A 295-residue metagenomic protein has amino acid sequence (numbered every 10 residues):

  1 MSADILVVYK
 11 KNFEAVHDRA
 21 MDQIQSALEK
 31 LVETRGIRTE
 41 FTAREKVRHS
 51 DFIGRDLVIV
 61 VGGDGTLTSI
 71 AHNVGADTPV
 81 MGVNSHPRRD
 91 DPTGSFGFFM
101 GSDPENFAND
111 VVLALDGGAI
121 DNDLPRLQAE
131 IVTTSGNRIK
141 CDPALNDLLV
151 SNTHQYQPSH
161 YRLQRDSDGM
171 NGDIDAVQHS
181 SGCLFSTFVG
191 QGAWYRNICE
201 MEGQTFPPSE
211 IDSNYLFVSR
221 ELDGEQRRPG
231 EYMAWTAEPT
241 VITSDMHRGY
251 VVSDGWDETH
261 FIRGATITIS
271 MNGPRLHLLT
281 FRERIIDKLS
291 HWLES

Functional and structural regions predicted by a protein language model:
M1-P79, A114-A119: N-terminal glycine-/serine-/threonine-rich phosphate-binding loop
D22-I24, V74-A76, C199-Q204, E231-A234 (+2 more regions): Short, solvent-exposed amphipathic alpha-helical segments in soluble enzyme and RNA/protein-processing domains
S50-I53, H72-G75, A119-N122, N137-D142 (+7 more regions): Solvent-exposed alpha-helices and their adjacent loops that cap or buttress functional pockets in soluble metabolic
G63-T66, H86, F188-G192: Short glycine-rich anion-binding loops that position phosphate/pyrophosphate groups of nucleotides and phosphorylated
D77-R89: Beta-strand-loop-alpha-helix segment that lines the small-molecule cofactor/substrate pocket of alpha/beta enzymes
H86-C183: Catalytic core of DAGKc-family lipid kinases
V150, S167-M170, Q226-S295: ATP/nucleoside-binding phosphotransfer catalytic cores, i.e., glycine-rich phosphate-binding loops
D173-E225: Gly/Ser/Thr-rich active-site loops/lids in small-molecule metabolic enzymes that frequently grip phosphoryl groups
